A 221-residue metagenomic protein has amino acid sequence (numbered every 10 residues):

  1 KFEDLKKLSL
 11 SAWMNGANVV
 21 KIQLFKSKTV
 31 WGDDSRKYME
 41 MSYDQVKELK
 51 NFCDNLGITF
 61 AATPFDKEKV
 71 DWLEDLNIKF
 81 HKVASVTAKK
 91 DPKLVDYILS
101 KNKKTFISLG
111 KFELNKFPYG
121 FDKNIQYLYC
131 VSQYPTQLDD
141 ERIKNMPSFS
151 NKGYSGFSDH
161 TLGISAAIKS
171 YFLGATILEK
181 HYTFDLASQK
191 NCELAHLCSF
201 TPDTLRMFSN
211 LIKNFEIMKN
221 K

Functional and structural regions predicted by a protein language model:
K1-K221: Catalytic cores and adjacent flexible loops of soluble metabolic enzymes that perform enolate/carbanion chemistry on
